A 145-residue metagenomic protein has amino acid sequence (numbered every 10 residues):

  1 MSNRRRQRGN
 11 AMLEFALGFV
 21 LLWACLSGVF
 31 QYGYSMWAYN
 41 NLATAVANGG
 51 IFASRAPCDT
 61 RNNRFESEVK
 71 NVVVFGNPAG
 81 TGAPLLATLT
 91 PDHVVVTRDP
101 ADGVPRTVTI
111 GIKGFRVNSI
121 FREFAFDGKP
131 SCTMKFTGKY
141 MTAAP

Functional and structural regions predicted by a protein language model:
S2-N71: Alpha-helical assembly-interface signal, strongest on the long, hydrophobic N-terminal helix that forms
T44-P145: Short, conserved structural patches
